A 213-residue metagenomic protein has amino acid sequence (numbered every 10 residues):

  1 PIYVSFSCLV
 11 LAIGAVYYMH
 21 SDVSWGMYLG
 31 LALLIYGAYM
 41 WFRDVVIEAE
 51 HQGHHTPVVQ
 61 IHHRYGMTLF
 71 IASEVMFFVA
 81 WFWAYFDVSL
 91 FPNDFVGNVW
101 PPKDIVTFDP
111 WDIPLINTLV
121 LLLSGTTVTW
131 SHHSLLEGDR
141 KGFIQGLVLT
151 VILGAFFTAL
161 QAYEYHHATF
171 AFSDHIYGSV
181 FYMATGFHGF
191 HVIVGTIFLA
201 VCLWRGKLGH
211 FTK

Functional and structural regions predicted by a protein language model:
P1-K213: ...captures the hydrophobic TM-helix bundle architecture rather than a specific catalytic motif, and can also fire on
